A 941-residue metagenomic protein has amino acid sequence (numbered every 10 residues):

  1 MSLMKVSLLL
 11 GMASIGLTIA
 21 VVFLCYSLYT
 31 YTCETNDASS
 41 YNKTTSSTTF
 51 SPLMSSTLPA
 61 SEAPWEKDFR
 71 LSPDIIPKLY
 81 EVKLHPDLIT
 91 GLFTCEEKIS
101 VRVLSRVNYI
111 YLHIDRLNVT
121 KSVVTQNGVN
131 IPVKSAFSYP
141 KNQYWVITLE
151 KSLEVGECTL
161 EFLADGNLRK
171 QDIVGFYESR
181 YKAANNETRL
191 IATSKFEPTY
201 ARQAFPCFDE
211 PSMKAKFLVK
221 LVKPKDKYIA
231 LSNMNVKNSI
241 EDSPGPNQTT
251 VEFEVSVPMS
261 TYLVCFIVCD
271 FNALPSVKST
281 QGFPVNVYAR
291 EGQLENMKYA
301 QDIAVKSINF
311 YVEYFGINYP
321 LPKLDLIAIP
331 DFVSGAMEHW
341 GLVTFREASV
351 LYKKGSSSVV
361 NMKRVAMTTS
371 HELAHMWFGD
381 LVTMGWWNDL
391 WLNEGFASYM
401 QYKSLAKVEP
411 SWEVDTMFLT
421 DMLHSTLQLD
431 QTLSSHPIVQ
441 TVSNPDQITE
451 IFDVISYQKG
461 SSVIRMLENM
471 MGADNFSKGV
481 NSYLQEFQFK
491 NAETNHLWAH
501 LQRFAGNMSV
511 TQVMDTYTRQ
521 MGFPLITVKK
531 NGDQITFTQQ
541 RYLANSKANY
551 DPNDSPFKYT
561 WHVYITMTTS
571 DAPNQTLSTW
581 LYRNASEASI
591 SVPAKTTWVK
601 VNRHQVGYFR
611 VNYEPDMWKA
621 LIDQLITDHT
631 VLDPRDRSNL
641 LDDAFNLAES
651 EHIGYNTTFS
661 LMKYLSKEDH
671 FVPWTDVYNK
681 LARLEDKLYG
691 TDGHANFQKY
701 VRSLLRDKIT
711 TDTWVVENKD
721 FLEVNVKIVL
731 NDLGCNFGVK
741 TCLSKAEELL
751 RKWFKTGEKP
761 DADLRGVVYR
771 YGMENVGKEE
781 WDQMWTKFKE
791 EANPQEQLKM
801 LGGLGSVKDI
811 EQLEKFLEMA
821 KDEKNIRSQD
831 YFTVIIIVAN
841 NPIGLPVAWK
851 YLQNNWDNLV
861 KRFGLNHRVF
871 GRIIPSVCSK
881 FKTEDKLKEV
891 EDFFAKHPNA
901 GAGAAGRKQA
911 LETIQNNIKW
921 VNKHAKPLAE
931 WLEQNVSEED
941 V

Functional and structural regions predicted by a protein language model:
S2-T94, G128, A183-I191, D209-P211 (+1 more regions): N-terminal, polar/Ser/Thr-rich
D68-S72, E154, L163-L218, C269-V277 (+5 more regions): Glycine/proline-rich low-complexity spacer/linker segments in large multi-domain proteins
T94-D115: Ligand-binding face of N-terminal immunoglobulin V-set domains in extracellular IgSF glycoproteins
C95, S194-T199, P206-S370, Y399 (+6 more regions): Hydrophobic helix-coil surface modules that form long, contiguous segments used for peptide/substrate interaction
L117-K182, G245, E587-P593: A surface-exposed beta-strand-loop module
N118-T125, N507-T511, T516, F523-N602: Beta-strand-rich binding/interaction modules
F253, P284-A548, R683, G690-T710 (+1 more regions): Hydrophobic alpha-helical and helix-loop surface patches within well-folded domains that function as non-catalytic
T416, L423-S425, Q431, N531-T538 (+2 more regions): Long, ordered, helix-rich scaffold segments
